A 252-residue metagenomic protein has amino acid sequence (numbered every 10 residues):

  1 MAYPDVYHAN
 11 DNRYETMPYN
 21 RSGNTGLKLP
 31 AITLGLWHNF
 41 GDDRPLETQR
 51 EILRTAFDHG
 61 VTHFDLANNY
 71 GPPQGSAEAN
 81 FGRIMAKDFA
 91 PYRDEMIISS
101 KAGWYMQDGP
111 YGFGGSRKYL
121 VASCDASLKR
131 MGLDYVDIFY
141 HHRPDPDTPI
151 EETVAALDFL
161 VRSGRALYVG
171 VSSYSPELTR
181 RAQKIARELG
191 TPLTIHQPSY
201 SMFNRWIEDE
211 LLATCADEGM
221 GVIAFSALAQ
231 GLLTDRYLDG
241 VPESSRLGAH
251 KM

Functional and structural regions predicted by a protein language model:
M1-M96, R162: N-terminal binding-site loop/beta-alpha segment at the start of enzyme catalytic domains that lines or forms
A2-T16, P144-M252: Beta/alpha (TIM)-barrel catalytic core signal, keyed to glycine-rich beta->alpha loops juxtaposed to Asp/Glu that bind
S22, L34, Q49, A56 (+10 more regions): Conserved, mostly hydrophobic/aromatic
G23-G41, S99-G112, Y135, Y140: N-terminal small/glycine-rich loop or linker at the start of catalytic domains across soluble metabolic enzymes
L27-I32, G60-T62, A90-M96, L133-D137 (+4 more regions): Short, well-ordered coil/turn segments that N-cap beta-strands
D43-F57, G114-G132, T179-Q183: Short, acidic/polar
R44-T48, S76, N80, Y111-Y119 (+1 more regions): Alpha-helix N-cap and loop-to-helix initiation/capping positions
M85-F89, L128, V161, Q183-A186: Conserved hydrophobic residues forming the short capping helix/wall of the S-adenosyl-L-methionine
